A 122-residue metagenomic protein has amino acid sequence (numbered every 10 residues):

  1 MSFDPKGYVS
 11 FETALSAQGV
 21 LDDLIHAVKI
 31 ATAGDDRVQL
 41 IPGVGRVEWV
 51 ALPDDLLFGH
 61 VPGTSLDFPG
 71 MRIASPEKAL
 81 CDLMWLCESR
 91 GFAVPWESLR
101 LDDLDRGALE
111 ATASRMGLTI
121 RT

Functional and structural regions predicted by a protein language model:
M1-V61: Short gly/ser-rich loop at a beta-strand->alpha-helix junction or flexible surface loop bordering the NTP-binding
F58-T122: Hydrophobic alpha-helical interaction segments
